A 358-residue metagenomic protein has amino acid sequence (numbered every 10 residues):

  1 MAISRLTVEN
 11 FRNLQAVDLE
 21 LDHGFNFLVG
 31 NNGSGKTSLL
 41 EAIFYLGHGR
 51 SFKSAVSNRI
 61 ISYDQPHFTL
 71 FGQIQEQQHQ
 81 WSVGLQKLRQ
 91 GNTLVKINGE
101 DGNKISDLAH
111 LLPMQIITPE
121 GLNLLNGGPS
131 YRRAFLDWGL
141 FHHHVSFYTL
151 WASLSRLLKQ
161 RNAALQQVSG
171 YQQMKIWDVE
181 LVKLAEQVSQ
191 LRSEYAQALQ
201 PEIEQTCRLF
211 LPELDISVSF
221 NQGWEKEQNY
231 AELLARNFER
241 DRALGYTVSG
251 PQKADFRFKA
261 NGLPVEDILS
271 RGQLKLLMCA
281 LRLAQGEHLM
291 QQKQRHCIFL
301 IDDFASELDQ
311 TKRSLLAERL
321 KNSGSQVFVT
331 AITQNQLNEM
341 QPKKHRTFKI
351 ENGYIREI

Functional and structural regions predicted by a protein language model:
M1-N31, Y171-I298, E307, T311 (+3 more regions): Conserved NTPase motor "head" modules and their coupling/switch loops across ABC/AAA+ ATPases, GTPases, and GHKL ATPases
K36: Conserved lysine of the Walker
Y45-S57, A284-Q292: Post-Walker A helix-loop "phosphate-sensing" segment adjacent to the P-loop in P-loop NTPases
H48-Y131, D137-H143, F147, Q200 (+2 more regions): Nucleotide-state sensing region of NTPase/ATPase domains
G72, Q326-I332: Structural recognition of the conserved hydrophobic beta-strand(s) that form the central parallel beta-sheet of P-loop
G121-F210, N221: An accessory alpha-helical subdomain
D302-F304: Walker B catalytic acidic pair
